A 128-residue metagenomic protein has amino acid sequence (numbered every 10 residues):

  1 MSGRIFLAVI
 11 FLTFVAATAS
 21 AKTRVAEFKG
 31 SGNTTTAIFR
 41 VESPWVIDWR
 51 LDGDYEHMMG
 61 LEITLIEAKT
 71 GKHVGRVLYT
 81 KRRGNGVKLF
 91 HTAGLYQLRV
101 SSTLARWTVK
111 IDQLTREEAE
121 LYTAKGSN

Functional and structural regions predicted by a protein language model:
M1-S2: N-terminal secretory signal peptides that target proteins for export/translocation
I5-F14: Sec-dependent N-terminal signal peptides
A16-T18: N-terminal signal peptide c-region/cleavage motif recognized by signal peptidases
S20-N128: Acidic, Ser/Thr/Pro
